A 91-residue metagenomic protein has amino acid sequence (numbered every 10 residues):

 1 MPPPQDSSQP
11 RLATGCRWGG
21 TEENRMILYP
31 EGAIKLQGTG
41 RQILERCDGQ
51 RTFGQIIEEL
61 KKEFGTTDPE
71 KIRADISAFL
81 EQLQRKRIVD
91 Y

Functional and structural regions predicted by a protein language model:
M1-E45, D90: Acidic, low-complexity/disordered tracts enriched in E/D and polar residues
A33-Y91: Long, charge-rich, low-complexity alpha-helical segments
